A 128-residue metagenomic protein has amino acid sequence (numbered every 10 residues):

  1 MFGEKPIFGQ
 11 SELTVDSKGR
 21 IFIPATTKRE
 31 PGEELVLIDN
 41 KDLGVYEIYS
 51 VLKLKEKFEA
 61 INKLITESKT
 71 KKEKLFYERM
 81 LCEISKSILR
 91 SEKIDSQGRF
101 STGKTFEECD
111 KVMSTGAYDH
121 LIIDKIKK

Functional and structural regions predicted by a protein language model:
M1-L13, S17-K18, T26-K128: Flexible "stalk/tail and boundary" regions
I23: OB-fold ssDNA-binding interfaces and closely related basic DNA-contact patches used across DNA replication/repair
